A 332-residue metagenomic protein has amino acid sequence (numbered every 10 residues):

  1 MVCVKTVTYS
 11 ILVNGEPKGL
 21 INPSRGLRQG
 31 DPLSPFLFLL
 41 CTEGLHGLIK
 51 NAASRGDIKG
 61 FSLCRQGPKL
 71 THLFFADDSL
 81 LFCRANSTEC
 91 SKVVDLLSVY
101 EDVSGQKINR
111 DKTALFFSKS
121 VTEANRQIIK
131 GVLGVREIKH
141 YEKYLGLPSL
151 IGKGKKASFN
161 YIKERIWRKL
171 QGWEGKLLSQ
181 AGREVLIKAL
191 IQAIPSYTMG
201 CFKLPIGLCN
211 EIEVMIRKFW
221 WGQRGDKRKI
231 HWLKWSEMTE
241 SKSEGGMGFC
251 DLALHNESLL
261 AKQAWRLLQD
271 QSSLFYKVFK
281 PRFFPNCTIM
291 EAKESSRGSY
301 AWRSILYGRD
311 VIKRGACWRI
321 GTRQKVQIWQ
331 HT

Functional and structural regions predicted by a protein language model:
M1-T332: A helix-boundary/hinge signal
